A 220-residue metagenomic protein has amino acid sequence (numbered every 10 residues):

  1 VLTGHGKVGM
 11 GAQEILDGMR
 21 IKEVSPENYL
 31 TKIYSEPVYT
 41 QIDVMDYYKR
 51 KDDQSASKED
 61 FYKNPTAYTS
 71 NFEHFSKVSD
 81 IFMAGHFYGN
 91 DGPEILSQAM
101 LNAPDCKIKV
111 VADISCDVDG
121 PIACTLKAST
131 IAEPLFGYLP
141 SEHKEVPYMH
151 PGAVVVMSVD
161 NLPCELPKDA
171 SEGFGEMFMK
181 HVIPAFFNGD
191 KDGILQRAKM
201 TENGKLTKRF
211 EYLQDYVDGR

Functional and structural regions predicted by a protein language model:
V1, F87-N90: Glycine-rich phosphate/diphosphate-binding loops and the adjacent beta-loop-alpha structural elements that coordinate
V1-I81: Glycine-rich phosphate/diphosphate-binding loop of Rossmann-like nucleotide-binding domains
G9-A12, D91-I95, G120-P121: Short glycine/serine/threonine-rich phosphate/pyrophosphate-binding segments that cradle anionic phosphate groups
Q13-D17, E73, D80, N102 (+1 more regions): Predominant activation on well-ordered alpha-helical scaffold segments within soluble catalytic domains
M19, A99-L101, K127-I131: Glycine-rich, phosphate-binding/catalytic loops in enzymes
F72-I81, D91-I108: Rossmann-fold NAD(P) dinucleotide-binding segment
M83-G85, D113: Redox-cofactor binding/interface segments in oxidoreductases and associated redox assembly factors
V110, S115-R220: Adenosine-phosphate binding glycine-rich loop
